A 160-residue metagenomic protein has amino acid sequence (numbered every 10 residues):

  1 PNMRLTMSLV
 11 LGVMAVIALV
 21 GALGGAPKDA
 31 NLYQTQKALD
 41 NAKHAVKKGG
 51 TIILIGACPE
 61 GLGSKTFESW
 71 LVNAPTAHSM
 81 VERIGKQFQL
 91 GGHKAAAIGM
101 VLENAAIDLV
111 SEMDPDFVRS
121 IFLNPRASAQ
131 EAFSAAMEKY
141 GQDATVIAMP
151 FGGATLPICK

Functional and structural regions predicted by a protein language model:
P1, A15-K28: Membrane-embedded hairpin module used as a gating/binding unit in multi-pass transport and secretion proteins
N2-T6: Membrane-interfacial loop-to-transmembrane-helix junctions in polytopic alpha-helical membrane proteins
M7-A15: Single-pass alpha-helical transmembrane signal-anchor segments in small membrane proteins across taxa
K28-T35: Glycine/threonine-rich flexible loop motifs
T35-K160: C-terminal non-catalytic interaction/assembly regions of soluble proteins
